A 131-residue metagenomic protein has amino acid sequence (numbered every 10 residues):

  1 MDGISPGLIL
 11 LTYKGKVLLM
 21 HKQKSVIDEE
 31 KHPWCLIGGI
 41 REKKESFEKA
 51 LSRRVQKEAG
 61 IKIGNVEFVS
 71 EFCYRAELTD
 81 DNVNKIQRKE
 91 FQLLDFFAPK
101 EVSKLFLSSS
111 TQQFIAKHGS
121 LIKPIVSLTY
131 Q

Functional and structural regions predicted by a protein language model:
M1, I9, S25-V26, N84-Q87: Short secondary-structure boundary/capping segments
M1-L18, I37-I40, S70-C73: Conserved N-terminal beta-strand and adjoining loop/helix that marks the start of the Nudix/MutT-like hydrolase domain
G3-I4, T12, D28-E29, K89-F91: A generic fold-level signal
Y13-K57: Conserved Nudix-box catalytic region and its N-terminal flanking loop in Nudix hydrolases and closely related
I40-L121: Unchanged
T129-Q131: Short acidic DE-rich linear segments
